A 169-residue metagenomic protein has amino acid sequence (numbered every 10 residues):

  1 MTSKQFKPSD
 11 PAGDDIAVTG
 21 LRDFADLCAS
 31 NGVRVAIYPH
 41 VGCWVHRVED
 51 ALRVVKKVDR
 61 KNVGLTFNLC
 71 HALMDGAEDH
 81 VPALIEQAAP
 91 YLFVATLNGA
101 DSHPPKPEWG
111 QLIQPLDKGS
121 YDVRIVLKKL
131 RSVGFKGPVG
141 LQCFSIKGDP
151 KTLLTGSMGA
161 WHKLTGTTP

Functional and structural regions predicted by a protein language model:
M1-L65: Active-site acidic/histidine proton-transfer and metal-coordination neighborhood in alpha/beta enzyme cores
R22-D26, V48-V63, F67-P169: Histidine-acidic metal/acid-base catalytic patches
